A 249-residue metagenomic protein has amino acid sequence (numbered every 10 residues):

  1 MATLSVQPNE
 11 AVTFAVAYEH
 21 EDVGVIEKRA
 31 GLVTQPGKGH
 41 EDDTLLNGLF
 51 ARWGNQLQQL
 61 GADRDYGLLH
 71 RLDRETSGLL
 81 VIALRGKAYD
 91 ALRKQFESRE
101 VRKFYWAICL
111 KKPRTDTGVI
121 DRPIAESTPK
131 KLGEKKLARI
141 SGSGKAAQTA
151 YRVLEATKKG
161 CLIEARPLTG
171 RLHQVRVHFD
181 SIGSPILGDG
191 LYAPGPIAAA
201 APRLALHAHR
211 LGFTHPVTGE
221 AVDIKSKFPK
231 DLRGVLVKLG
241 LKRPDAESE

Functional and structural regions predicted by a protein language model:
M1-E249: RNA pseudouridine synthases
